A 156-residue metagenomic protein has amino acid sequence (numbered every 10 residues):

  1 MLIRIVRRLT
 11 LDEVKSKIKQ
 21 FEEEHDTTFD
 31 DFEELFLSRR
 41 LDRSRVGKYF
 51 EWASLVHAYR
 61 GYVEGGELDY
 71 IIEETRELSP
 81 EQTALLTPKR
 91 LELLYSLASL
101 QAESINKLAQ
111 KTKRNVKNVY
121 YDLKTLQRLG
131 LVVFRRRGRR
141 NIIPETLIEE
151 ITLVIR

Functional and structural regions predicted by a protein language model:
M1-R43, K48: DNA-contacting interfaces and partner/effector-binding or oligomerization modules in DNA-centric proteins
E64-E92: Short alpha-helical segments that sit at the start of domains
S79-P88, S104, R136-R156: Short, cationic-aromatic polyanion-contact patches
P88-A102: Short amphipathic alpha-helical interface segments
K107-K113, L126: A short acidic, leucine-rich amphipathic alpha-helix
D122: Residues within the DNA-recognition helix of helix-turn-helix
R128-R137: A short, conserved structural fragment
